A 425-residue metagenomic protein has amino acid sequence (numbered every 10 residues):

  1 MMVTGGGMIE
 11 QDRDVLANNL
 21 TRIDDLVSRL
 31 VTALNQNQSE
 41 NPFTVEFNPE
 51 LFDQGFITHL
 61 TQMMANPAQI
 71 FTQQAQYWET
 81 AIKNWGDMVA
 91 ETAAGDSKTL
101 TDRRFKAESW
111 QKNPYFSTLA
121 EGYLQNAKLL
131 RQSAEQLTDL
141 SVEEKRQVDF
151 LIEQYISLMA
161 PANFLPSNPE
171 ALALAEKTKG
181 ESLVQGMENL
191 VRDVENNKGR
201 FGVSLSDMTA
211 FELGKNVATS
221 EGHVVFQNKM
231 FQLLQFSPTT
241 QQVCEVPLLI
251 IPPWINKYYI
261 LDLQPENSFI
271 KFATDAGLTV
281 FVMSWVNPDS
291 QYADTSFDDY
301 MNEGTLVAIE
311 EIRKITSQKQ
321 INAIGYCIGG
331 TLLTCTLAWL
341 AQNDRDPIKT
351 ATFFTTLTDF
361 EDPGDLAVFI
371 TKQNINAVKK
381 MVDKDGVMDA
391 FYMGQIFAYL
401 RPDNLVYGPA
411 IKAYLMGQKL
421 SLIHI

Functional and structural regions predicted by a protein language model:
M1-Q232, V243-E245, F281: Amphipathic, low-complexity, repeat-rich surface-exposed segments
R200, M208-A210, T219, H223-D289: Short, surface-exposed "cap/lid" segments of acyl-processing enzymes
L261, Y292-S296, T334-L337, D362-L366: Short acidic, glycine/serine/threonine-rich loops at helix termini
D294-K314: Alpha/beta-hydrolase active-site loop
T316-I328: Alpha/beta-hydrolase fold nucleophile elbow
G330-Q342: Short glycine-enriched nucleophile-adjacent loop and the immediately C-terminal alpha-helix near the catalytic center
N343-P402: A catalytic-pocket lid/entrance helix-loop region that shapes and gates access to the active site across common
I423-I425: Conserved small/polar residues in nucleotide/adenosyl-binding loops
